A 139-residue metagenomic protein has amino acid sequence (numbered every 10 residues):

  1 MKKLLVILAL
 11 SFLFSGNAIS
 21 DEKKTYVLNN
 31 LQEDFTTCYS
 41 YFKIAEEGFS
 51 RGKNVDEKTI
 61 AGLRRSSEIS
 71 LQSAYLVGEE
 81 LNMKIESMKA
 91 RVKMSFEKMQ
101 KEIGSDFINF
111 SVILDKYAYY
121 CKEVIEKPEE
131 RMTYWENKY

Functional and structural regions predicted by a protein language model:
L4-G16: Sec-dependent N-terminal signal peptides
G16-E22: Sec/Tat signal peptide C-region and signal peptidase I cleavage site
E22-K23, N54, S105: Short coil/turn segments at secondary-structure junctions
E22-K23, V27-L31, N109-L114: Secretory-pathway extracellular proteins and peptide precursors enriched for disulfide-bonded cysteines
V27-N82: Short N-proximal segments of mature Sec-exported proteins
T59-Y139: Compact alpha-helical subdomains of small soluble proteins
